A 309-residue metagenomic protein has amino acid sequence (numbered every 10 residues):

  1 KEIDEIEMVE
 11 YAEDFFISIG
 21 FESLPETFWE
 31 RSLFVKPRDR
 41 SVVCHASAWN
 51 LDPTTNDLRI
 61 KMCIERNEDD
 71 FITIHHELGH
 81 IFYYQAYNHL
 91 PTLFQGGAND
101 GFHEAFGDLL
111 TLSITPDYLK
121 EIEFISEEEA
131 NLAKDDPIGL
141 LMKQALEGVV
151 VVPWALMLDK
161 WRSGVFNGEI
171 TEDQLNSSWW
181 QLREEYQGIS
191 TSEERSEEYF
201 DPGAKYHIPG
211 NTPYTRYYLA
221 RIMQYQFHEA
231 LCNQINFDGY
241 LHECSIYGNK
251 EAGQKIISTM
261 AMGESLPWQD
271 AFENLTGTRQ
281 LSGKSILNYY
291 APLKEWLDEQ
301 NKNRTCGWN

Functional and structural regions predicted by a protein language model:
E2-D14, F34-V43, D52, F71-H75 (+4 more regions): C-terminal, non-catalytic "cap/extension" segments appended to globular domains
E22-W49, K61-C63: Long, charged, glycine-rich C-terminal linkers/tails
L24-E30, L90-G96, L119-L132, I235-S245: Short, glycine/acidic-rich hinge or "gate" loops at secondary-structure transitions that mediate conformational
C44-Q95: Internal mixed beta-strand/loop scaffold within catalytic domains of large alpha/beta enzymes
P53-D57, F102-A105, L156: Short, solvent-exposed loop/turn segments at the edges of secondary structure
R59-K61, P91-A98, L141-L146, P209: Short beta-alpha connecting loops at secondary-structure transitions that line or flank enzyme active sites
C63, Y84-L110, E123-I125: Post-HEXXH active-site segment of zinc metalloproteases
